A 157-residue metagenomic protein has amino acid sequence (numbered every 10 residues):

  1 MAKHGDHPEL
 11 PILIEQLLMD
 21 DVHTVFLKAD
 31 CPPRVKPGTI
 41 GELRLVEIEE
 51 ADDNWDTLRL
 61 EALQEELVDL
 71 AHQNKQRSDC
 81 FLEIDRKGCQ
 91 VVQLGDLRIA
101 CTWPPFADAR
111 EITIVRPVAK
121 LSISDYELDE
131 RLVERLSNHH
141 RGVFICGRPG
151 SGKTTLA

Functional and structural regions predicted by a protein language model:
M1-E83: N-terminal accessory targeting/assembly segments
D69-G142: P-loop NTP-binding catalytic core
I145: Hydrophobic anchor at the beta1->P-loop junction of P-loop NTPases
G150: Walker A (P-loop) phosphate-binding loop of P-loop NTPases
K153: Conserved lysine of the Walker
L156: Hydrophobic positions on the alpha1 helix immediately C-terminal to the Walker A/P-loop
